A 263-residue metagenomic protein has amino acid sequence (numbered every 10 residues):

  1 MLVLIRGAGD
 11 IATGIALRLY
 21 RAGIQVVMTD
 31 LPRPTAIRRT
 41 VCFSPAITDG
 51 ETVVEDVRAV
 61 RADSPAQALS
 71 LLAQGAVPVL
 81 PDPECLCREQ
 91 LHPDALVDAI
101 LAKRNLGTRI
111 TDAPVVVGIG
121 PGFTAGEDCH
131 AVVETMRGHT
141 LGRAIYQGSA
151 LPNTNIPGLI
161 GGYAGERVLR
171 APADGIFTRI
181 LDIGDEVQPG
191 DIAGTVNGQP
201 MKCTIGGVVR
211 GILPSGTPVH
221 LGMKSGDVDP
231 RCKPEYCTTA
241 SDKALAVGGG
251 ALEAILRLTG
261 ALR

Functional and structural regions predicted by a protein language model:
M1-R263: Well-ordered secondary-structure scaffolds
